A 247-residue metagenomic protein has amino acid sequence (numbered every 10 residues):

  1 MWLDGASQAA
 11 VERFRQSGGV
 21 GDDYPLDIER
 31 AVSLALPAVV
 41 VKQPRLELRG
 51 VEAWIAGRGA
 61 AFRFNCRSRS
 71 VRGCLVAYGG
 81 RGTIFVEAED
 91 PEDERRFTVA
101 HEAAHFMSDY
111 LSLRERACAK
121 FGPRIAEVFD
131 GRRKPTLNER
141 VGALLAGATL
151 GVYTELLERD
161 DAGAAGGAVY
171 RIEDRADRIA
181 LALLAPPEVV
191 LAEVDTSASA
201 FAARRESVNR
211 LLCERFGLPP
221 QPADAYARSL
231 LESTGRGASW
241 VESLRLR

Functional and structural regions predicted by a protein language model:
M1-R247: Active-site hotspot residues in diverse enzymes, especially metal/ion-binding acidic/histidine motifs
